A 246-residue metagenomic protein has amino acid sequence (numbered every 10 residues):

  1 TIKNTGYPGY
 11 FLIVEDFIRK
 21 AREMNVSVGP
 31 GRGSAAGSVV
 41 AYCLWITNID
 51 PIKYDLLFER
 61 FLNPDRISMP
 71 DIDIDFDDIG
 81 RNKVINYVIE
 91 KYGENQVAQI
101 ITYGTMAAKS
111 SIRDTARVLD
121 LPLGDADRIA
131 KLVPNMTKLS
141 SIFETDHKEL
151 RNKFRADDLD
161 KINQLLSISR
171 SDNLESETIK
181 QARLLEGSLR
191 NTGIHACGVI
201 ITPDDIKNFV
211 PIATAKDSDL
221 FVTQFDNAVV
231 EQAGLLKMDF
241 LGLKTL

Functional and structural regions predicted by a protein language model:
T1-L246: Alpha-helical scaffold/interaction cores of sigma-54-like transcription cofactors and many family A DNA polymerases
